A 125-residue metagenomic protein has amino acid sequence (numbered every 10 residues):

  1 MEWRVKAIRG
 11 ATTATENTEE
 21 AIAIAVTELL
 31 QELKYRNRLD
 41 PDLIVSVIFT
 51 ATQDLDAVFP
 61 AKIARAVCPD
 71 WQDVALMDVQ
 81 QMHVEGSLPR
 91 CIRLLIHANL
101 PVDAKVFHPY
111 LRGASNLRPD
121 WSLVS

Functional and structural regions predicted by a protein language model:
M1-S125: Terminal domain-initiation and capping elements
